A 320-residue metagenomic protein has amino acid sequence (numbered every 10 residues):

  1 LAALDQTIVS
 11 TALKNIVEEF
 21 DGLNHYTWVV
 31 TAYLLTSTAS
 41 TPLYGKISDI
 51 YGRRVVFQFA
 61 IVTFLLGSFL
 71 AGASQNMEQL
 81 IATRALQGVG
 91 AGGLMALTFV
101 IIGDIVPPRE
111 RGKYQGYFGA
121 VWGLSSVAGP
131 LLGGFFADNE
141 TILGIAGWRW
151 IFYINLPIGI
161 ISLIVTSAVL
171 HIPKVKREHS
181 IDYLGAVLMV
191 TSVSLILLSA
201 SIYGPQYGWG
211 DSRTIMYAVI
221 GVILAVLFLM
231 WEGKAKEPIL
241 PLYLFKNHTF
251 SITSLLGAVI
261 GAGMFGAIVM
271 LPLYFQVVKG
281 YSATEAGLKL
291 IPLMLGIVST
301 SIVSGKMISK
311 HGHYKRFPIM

Functional and structural regions predicted by a protein language model:
L1, L13, T63, L70 (+14 more regions): Hydrophobic residues within membrane-embedded alpha-helical segments of Major Facilitator Superfamily
L1-A168: Transmembrane-helix bundle of Major Facilitator Superfamily
L1-S40, G210-I220, L224-M320: Transmembrane core module of solute transporters
D21, H25, V55, Q75-E78 (+9 more regions): Juxtamembrane loop-transmembrane helix junctions in multi-pass integral membrane proteins, especially the extracellular
F59, R111-L124, E178-L188, K246 (+1 more regions): Cytoplasmic-side transmembrane-helix entry/capping segments in multi-pass membrane proteins
L66-S74, N139-E140, S167-I172, Y203-G204 (+4 more regions): Helix-loop junctions at the membrane-solvent interface of multi-pass transporters, primarily the C-terminal
G129, L163, S167, V193-I196 (+4 more regions): Alpha-helical transmembrane segments of polytopic integral membrane proteins, especially the permease/helical cores
D138-L256: Hydrophobic transmembrane-helix bundles of small-molecule transporters
